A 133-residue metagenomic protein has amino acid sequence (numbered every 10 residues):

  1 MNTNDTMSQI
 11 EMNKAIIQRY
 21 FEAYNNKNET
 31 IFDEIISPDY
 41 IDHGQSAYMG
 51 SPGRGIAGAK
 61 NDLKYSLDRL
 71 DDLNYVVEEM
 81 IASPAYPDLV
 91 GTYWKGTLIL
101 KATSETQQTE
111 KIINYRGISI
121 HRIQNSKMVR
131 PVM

Functional and structural regions predicted by a protein language model:
M1-A15: Basic/polar N-terminal segments that are highly enriched at the extreme N-terminus, encompassing both cleavable
A15, N26, T30-V90: A solvent-exposed, acidic/Ser-Thr-rich amphipathic alpha-helical stretch
Q18-E22: Amphipathic alpha-helical repeat scaffolds
N25, L98-A102, I123: Beta-strand elements of well-folded, non-transmembrane domains
D68-D72, T97-I112: Short, cysteine-centered beta-strand-loop-beta hairpins and adjacent loop/turn segments enriched in charged/polar
Y86-L100: A short hydrophobic beta-strand element
P87, N114-M133: Short beta-strand edge/turn micro-motifs at domain boundaries
